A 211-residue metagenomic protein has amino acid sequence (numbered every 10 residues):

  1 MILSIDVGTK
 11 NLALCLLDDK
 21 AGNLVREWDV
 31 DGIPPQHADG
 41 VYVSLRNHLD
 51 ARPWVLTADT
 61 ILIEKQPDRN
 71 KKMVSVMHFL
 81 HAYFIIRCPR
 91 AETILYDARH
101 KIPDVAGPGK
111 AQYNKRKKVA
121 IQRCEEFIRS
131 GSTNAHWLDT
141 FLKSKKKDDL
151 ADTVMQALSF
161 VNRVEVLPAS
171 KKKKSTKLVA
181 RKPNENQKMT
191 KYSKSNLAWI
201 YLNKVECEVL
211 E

Functional and structural regions predicted by a protein language model:
M1-K191, N196-V205: Phosphate- and other anionic-substrate recognition elements at nucleic-acid/protein interfaces
L197, L210-E211: Accessory alpha-helical DNA-binding modules that contact the DNA backbone or grooves
